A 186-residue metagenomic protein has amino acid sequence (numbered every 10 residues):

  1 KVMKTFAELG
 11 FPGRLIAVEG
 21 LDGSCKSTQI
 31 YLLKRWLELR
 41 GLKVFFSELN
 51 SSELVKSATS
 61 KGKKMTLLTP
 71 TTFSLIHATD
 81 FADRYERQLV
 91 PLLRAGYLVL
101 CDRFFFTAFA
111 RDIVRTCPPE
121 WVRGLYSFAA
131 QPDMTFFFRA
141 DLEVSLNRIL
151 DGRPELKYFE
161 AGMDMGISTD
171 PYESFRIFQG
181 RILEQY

Functional and structural regions predicted by a protein language model:
K1-K4: N-terminal pre-Walker A segment at the start of P-loop NTPase domains
F6-W36: Walker A (P-loop) phosphate-binding motif
L15-V18, L98, T135: Hydrophobic "anchor" residues on beta-strands that sit immediately upstream of conserved functional sites
G20-G23, F81, R103, M134 (+1 more regions): Generic detector of well-ordered alpha-helical packing
D22, H77, L100, F136 (+1 more regions): Conserved RecA-like P-loop NTPase ATPase core
S27-Y31, K56, Q179-E184: Short, surface-exposed alpha-helical segments at coil->helix boundaries
W36-A130: ATP-dependent small-molecule kinase phosphotransfer cores that center on conserved nucleotide phosphate-binding segments
A108-I182: A glycine- and Lys/Arg-enriched "phosphate-lid" helix/loop adjacent to the NTP-binding pocket of small-molecule kinases
